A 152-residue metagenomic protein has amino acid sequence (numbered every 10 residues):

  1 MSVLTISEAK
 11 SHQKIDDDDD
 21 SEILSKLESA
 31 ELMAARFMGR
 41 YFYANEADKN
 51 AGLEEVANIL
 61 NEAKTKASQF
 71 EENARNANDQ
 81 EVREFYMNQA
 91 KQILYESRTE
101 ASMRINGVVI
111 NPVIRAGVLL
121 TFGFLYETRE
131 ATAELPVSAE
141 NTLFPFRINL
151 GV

Functional and structural regions predicted by a protein language model:
M1-V152: Divalent metal-cofactor coordination and adjacent catalytic microenvironments
